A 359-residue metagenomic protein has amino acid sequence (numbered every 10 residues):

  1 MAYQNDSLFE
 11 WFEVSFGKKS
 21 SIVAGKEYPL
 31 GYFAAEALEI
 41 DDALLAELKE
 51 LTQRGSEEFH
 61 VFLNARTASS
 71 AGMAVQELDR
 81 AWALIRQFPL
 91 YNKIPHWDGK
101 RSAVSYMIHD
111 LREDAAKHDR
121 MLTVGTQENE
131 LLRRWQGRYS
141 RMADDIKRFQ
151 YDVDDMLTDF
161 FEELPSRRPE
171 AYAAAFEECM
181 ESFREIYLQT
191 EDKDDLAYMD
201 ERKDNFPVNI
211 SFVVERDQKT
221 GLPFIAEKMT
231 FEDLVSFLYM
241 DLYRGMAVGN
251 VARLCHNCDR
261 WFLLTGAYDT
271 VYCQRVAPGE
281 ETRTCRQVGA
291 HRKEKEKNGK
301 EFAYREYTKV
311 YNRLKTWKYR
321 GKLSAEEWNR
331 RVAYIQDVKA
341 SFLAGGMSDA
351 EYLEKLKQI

Functional and structural regions predicted by a protein language model:
M1-L263, E294, N298-K318, N329-A340 (+1 more regions): Short helix-coil boundary/hinge micro-motifs
W261, G279, H291: Short loop/turn segments at secondary-structure transitions that flank enzyme active sites
A267-V288: Cysteine-rich micro-motifs
C285, A290-H291, K295-K297: A contiguous, mid-protein "functional segment" used to position or interact with cofactors/ions or partner subunits
Y319-A325, G346-M347: Charged, low-complexity interaction regions
